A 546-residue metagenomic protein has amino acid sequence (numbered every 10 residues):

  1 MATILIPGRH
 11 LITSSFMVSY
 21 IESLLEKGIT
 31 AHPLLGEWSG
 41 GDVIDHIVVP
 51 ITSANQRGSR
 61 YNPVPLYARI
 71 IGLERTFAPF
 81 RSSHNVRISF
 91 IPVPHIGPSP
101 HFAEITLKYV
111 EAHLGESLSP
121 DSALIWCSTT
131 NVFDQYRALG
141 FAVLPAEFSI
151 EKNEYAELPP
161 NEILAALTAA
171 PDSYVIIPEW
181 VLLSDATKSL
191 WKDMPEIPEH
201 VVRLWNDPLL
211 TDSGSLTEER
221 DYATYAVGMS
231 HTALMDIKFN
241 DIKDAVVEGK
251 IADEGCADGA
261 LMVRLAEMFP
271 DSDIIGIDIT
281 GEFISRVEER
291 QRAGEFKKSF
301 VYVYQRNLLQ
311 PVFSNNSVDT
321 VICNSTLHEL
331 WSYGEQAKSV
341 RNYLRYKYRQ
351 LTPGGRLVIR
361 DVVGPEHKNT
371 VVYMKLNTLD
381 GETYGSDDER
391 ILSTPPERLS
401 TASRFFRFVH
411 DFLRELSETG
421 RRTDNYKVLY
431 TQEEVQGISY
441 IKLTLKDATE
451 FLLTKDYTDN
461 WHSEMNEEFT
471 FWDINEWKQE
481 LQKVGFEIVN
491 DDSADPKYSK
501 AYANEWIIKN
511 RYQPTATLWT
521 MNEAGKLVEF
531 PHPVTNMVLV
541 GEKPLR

Functional and structural regions predicted by a protein language model:
M1-L216: Nucleotidyltransferase catalytic core that binds NTPs
R203-K243: Class I SAM-dependent methyltransferase Rossmann-like catalytic core, especially the SAM/SAH-binding loop
A252, A260-Q310: Class I SAM-dependent methyltransferase SAM/SAH-binding core
A257: Conserved glycine-rich SAM-binding loop
Q310-I322: A short acidic, Gly/Pro-enriched loop at the edge of an enzyme's catalytic core that lines a small-molecule cofactor
K338-P353: A short glycine-rich, Lys/Arg-flanked "PGG" loop and its adjoining helix->strand segment in the class I
R356-K446: Conserved class I S-adenosyl-L-methionine
E467-G485: Short alpha-helix
